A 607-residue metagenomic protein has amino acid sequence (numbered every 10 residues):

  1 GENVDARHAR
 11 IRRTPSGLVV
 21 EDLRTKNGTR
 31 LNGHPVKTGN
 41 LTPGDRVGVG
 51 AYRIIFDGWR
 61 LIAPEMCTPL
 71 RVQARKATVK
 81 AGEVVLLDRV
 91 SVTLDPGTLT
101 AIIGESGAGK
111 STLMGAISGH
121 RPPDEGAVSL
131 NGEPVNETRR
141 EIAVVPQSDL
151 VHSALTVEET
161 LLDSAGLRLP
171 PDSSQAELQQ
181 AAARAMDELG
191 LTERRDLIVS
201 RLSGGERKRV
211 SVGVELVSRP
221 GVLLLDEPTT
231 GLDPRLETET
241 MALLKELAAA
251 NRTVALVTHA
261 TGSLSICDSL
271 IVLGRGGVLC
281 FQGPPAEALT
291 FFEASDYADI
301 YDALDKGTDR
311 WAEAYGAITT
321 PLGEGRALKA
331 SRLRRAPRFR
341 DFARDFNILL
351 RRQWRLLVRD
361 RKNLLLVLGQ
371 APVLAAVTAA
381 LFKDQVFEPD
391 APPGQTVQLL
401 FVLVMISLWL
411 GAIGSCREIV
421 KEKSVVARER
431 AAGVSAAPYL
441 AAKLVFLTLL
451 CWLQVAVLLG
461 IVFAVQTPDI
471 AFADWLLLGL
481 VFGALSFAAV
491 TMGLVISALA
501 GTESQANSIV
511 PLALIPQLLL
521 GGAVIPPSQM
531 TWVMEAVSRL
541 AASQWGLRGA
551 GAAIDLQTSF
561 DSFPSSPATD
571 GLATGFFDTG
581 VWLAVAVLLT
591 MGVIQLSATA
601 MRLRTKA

Functional and structural regions predicted by a protein language model:
G1-A51: Forkhead-associated
L31, G126-E137: Conserved ABC transporter NBD signature motif
S118: Helix-to-loop junction immediately C-terminal to a conserved catalytic motif
S148, L155-P170: Q-loop/switch helix immediately C-terminal to the Walker
E177-R194: Conserved ABC ATPase "signature" region
V212-G213, T240: Hydrophobic anchor residue at the start of the ABC signature
E215-V217: ABC ATPase C-loop
A294, R359-A607: Membrane-spanning alpha-helical segments of multipass transporters and channels
